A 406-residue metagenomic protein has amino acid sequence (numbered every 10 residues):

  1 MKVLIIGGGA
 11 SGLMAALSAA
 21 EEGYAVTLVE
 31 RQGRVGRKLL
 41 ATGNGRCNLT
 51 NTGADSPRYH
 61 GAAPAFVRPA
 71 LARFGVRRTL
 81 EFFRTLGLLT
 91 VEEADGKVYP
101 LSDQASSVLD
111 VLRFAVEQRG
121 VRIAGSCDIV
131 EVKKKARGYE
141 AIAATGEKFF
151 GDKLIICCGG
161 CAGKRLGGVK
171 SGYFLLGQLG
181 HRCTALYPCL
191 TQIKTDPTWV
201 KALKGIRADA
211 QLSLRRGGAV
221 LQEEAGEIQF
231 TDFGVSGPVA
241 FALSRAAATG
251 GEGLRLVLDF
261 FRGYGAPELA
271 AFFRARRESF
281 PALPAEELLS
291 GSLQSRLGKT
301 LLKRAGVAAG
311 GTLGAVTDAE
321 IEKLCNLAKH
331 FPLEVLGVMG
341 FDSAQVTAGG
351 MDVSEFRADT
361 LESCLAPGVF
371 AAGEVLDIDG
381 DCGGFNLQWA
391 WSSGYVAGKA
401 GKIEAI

Functional and structural regions predicted by a protein language model:
K2-L28, A397-K402: N-terminal Rossmann-like FAD-binding beta1-loop-alpha1 element of flavoenzymes
L4-I6, V29, I129, K148-R165 (+3 more regions): Short hydrophobic core segments
A20-N44: Glycine-rich FAD pyrophosphate-binding loop
G33-V35, L40-A41, L49-S56, L89 (+2 more regions): An anion/pyrophosphate-binding glycine-rich loop and adjacent beta-alpha core in soluble alpha-beta enzymes
N44-E92: Glycine-rich active-site loop/strand segments that organize a redox cofactor
A124-G125, G298-D379: A glycine-rich dinucleotide-binding beta-alpha-beta segment and adjacent secondary-structure elements that constitute
G125-G138: A conserved short coil-to-beta-strand element within the FAD-binding core of flavoproteins
K153-W199: Glycine-rich loop(s) and the adjacent beta-strand/alpha-helix scaffold that form part
